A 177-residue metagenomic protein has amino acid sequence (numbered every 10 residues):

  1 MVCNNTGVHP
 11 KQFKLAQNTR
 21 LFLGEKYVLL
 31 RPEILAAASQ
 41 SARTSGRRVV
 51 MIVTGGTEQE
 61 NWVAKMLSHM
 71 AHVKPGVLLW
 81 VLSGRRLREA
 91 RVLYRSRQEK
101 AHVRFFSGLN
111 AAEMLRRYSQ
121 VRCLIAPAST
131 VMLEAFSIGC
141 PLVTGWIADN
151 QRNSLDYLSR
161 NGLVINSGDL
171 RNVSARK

Functional and structural regions predicted by a protein language model:
M1-V2, L124, L142: Short, well-ordered beta-strand core segments
V2-N61, E89: A nucleotide-sugar donor-handling region in carbohydrate enzymes
N5-V8, Y27-V28, L109-N110, I147-R152 (+1 more regions): Short, acidic/turn-prone active-site loops that include or flank metal/cofactor- and phosphate-binding residues
K14-A16, Y94-K100, Y157-S159: Short, conserved catalytic or adaptor-binding loops enriched in Gly and charged residues
T44-Q120: Donor-nucleotide binding loops and adjacent catalytic segments primarily of GT-B fold Leloir glycosyltransferases
L115, R122, G139-P141: A short alpha->beta transition loop at the rim of the catalytic pocket in nucleotide-sugar-dependent
S119-T130: Acidic donor-binding loop of glycosyltransferase active sites
M132-R176: Catalytic binding pocket for nucleotide-activated donors in carbohydrate/polymer assembly enzymes
